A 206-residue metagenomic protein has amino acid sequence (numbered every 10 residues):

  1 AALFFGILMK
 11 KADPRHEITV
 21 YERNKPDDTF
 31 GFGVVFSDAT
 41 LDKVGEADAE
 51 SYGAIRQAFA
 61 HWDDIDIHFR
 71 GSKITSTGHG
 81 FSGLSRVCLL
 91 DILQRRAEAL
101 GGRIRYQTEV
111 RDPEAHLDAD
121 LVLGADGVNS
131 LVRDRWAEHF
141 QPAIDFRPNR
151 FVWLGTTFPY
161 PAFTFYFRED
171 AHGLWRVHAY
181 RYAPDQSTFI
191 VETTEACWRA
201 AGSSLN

Functional and structural regions predicted by a protein language model:
A2-L3: N-terminal Rossmann-fold NAD(P) dinucleotide-binding loop
I7-F32: Glycine-rich FAD pyrophosphate-binding loop
P14, R70-S72, E98, P159 (+1 more regions): Short strand-connecting beta-turns/loops that link adjacent beta-strands
D27-F30, T75-S76, W198-A200: A short acidic, helix-capping loop that chelates divalent metal ions and anchors anionic groups
F30-G33, G80, A201-S204: Short, solvent-exposed loop/turn segments at secondary-structure boundaries
G33, S82-R86, Y182: Aromatic-acidic/polar surface patches that form glycan- and anion
D38-W153: Conserved N-terminal helical subregion
T108, D118-N206: Conserved FAD-binding catalytic core of PHBH/FMO-like flavoproteins
